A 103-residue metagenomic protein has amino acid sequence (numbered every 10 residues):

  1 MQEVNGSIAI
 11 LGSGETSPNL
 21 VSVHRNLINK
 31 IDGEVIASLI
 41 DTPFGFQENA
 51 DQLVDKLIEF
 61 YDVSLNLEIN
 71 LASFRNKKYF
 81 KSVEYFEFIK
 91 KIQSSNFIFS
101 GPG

Functional and structural regions predicted by a protein language model:
M1-G103: Extended, subdomain-level signal for the structured scaffold at the beginning of enzyme domains
